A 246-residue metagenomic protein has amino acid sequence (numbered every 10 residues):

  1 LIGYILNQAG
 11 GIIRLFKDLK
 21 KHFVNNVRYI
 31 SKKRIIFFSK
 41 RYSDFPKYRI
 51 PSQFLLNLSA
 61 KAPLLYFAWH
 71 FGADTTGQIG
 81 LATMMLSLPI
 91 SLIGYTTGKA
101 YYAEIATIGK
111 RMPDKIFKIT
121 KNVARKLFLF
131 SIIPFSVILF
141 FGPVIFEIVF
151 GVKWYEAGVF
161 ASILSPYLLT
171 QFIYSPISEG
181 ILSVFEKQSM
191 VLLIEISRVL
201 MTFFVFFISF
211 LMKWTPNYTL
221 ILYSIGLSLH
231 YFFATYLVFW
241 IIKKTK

Functional and structural regions predicted by a protein language model:
L1-F23, I196-M201, T215-W240: Hydrophobic alpha-helical transmembrane segments
G3-Y4, A9-A60, E104, K110-K118 (+1 more regions): Interhelical loop/hinge segments that connect adjacent transmembrane helices in multipass membrane
S43, P113-L129, S136-F140, G158-A161: Interfacial transmembrane-helix starts/ends
K47-Y48, P63-L64, G77-G94, K126 (+1 more regions): Alpha-helical transmembrane segments of polytopic membrane transporters and translocases
H70-A73, V184-F185, K213: Helix-loop interface residues and adjacent transmembrane-helix termini in multi-pass membrane transporters, primarily
A82, L86-R111, S178-V184: Helix-loop junctions and terminal segments of transmembrane helices in multi-pass membrane transport/translocation
D114, F140-T170: Interfacial segments at transmembrane-helix termini and the short loops linking adjacent helices
P166-I196, W240: Membrane-interface junctions at transmembrane-helix termini in multi-pass inner-membrane proteins
